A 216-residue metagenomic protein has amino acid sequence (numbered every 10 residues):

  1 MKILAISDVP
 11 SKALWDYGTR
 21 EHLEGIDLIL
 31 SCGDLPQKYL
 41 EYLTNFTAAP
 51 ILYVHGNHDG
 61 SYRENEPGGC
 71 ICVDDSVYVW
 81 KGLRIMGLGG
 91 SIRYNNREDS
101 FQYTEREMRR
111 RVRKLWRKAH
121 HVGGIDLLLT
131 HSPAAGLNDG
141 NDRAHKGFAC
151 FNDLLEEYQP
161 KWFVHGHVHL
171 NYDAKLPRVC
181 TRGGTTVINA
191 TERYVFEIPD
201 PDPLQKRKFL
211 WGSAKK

Functional and structural regions predicted by a protein language model:
M1-F46, W116-G124: N-terminal active-site segment of His-dependent metallophosphoesterases
A5-L14, H55-K146, S213-K215: Conserved catalytic scaffold of divalent metal-dependent phosphoesterases
A5-S7, L28-D34, L52-N57, V73 (+4 more regions): Active-site neighborhood of phospho(di)ester-bond hydrolases with catalytic His/Asp-centered motifs
I6, W15, E64, V77-K81 (+4 more regions): Binuclear metal-dependent phosphoesterase catalytic core
P10-L14, L35-E41, N57-R63, R93-R97 (+3 more regions): Active-site environment of divalent metal-dependent phosphoester hydrolases
L14-R20, Q37-E41, I71-V73, R113-R117 (+2 more regions): A generic local structural motif
D27-I29, A48-Y53, E66-S76, R182-I188 (+1 more regions): Active-site regions of enzymes building and remodeling cell-envelope glycoconjugates
T47-H58, F148-F151: A short, gly/pro- and small-residue-rich
